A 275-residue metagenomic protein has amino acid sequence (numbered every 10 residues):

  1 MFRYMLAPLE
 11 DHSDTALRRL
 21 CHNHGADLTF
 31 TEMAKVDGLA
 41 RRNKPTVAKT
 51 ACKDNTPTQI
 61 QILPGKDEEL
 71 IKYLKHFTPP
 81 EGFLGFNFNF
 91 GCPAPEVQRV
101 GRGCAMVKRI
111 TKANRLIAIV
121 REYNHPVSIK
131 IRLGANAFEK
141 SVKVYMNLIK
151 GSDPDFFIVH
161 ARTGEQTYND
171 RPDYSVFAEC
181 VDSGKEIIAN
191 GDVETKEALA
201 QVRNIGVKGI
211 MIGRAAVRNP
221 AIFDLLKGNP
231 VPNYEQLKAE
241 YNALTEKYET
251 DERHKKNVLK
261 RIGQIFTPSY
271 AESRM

Functional and structural regions predicted by a protein language model:
Y4-M5, E10, T15-A16, N23 (+6 more regions): Alpha/beta catalytic cores of nucleotide-metabolism and tRNA/nucleoside-modifying enzymes
L9-D11, A34-V36, L63-G65, G91-P93 (+4 more regions): Active-site beta-loop-alpha junctions enriched in small/polar residues
L9-P80: Glycine-rich, positively charged N-terminal anion/phosphate-binding segment
T31, G85-P93, S152-R162, M211-A216: Non-cysteine beta-strand/loop elements that form the S-adenosyl-L-methionine
M33-N43, F90-I110, V159-Y168: Glycine-rich, proline-tolerant flexible connector loops at the mouths of alpha/beta enzymes
V47-N55, H76-G82, R121-E122, L148-G151 (+2 more regions): Acidic (Asp/Glu)-rich catalytic clusters
K49-Q59, M106-I129, N169-E194: Alpha-helix-loop-beta-strand connector modules within alpha/beta enzyme cores
T56-V127, R132-K140: Active-site beta->alpha loop and helix N-cap motifs at the rims of alpha/beta catalytic domains
